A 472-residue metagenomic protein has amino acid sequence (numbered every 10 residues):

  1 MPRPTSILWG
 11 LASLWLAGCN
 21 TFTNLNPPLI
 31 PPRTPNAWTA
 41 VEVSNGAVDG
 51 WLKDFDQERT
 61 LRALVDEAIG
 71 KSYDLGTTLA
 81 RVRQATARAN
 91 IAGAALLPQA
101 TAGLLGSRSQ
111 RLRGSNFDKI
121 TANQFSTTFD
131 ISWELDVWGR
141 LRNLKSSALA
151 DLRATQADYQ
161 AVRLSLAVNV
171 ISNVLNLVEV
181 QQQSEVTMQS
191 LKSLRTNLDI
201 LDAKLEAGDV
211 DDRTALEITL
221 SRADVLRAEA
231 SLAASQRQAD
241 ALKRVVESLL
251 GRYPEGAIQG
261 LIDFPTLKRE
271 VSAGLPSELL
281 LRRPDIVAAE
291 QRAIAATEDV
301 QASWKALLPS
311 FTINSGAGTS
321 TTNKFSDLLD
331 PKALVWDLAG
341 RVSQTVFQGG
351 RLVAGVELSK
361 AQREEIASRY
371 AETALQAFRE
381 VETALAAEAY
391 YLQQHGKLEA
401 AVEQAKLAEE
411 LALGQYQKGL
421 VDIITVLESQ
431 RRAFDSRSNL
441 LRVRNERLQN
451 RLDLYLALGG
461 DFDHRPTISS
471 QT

Functional and structural regions predicted by a protein language model:
P2-G70, F125, L149, Q236-L281 (+3 more regions): Terminal intrinsically disordered/low-complexity segments used for targeting and assembly
T21, G50, R59-T60, L64 (+7 more regions): Small/polar-residue-enriched beta-strand and adjacent coil segments characteristic of outer-membrane beta-barrel
G70-S72, A207, K418: Charged, alpha-helical scaffolding/interaction elements associated with membrane systems
T77-A92, V162, L166-Q189, S193-L198 (+7 more regions): Amphipathic alpha-helical coiled-coil segments
A87, L96, G114-F117, I200-E206 (+2 more regions): Amphipathic alpha-helical coiled-coil/rod segments that serve as protein-protein coupling scaffolds
V210-R213, V421: Conserved hydrophobic residue
L220, L281-R282, E428: Phosphate-coordinating loops and pocket residues in cytosolic domains that bind phosphorylated ligands
